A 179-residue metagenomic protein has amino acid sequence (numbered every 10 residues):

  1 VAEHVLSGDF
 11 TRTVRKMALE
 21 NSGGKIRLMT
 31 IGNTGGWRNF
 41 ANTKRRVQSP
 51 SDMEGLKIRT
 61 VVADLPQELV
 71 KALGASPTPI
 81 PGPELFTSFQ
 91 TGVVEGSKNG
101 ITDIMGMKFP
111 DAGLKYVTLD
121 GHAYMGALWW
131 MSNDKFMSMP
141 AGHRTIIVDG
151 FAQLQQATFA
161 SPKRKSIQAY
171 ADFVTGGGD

Functional and structural regions predicted by a protein language model:
V1-E3, E20-D179: N-terminal secretory/targeting leader peptides
V1-T11: Flexible, glycine-rich active-site loops centered on histidine and acidic residues that chelate a metal or position
K16: Ligand-binding pockets and gating/stacking loops
